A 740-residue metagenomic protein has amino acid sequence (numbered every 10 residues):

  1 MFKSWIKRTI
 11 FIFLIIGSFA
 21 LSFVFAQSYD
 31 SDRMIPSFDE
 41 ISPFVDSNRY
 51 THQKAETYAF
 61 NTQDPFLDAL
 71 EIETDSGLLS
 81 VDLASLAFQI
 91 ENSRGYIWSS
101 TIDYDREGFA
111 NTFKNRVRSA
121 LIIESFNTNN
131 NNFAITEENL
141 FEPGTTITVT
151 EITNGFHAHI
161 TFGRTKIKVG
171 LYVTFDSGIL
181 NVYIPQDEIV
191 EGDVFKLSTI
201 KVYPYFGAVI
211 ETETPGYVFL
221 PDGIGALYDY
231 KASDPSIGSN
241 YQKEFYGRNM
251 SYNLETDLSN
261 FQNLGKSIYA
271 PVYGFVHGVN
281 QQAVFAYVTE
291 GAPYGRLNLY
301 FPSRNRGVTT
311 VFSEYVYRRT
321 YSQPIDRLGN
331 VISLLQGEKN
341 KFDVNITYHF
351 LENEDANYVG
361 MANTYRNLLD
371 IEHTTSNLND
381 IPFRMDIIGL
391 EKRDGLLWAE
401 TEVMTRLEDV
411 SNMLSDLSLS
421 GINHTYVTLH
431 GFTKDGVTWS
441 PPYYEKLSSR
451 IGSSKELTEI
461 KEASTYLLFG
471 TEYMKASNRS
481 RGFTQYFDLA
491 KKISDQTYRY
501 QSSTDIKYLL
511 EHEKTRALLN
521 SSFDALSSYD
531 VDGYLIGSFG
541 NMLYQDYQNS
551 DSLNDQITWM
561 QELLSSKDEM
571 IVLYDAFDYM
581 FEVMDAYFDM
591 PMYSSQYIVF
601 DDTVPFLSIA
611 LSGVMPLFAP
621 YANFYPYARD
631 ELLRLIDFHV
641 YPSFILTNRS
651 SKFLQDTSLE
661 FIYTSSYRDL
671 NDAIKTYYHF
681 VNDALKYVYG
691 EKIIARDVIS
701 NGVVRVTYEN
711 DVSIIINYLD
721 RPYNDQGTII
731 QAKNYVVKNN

Functional and structural regions predicted by a protein language model:
M1-W5: N-terminal secretory signal peptides that target proteins for export/translocation
K7-A26: Sec-dependent N-terminal signal peptides of Gram-positive bacterial secreted proteins and lipoproteins
Q27-N377, I714, L719, G727: N-terminal accessory beta-strand-rich subdomains and adjacent acidic, glycine-rich linkers that precede catalytic cores
T74, V81-N92, Y269, F275 (+3 more regions): Active-site-proximal substrate-binding groove within the catalytic cores of carbohydrate-active enzymes
L83, N92, Q186, P204 (+4 more regions): Glycine-rich, histidine-containing beta strand-loop boundary motifs that form or position
T347-Y426, E660-E691, R696-V698: Terminal accessory/anchoring regions of large secretory-pathway or extracellular enzymes
L378-E459, L467-A517: Aromatic-lined carbohydrate-binding/catalytic grooves of carbohydrate-active enzymes
I422-T433, Y466-T471, D524-D546: Short acidic catalytic loops
